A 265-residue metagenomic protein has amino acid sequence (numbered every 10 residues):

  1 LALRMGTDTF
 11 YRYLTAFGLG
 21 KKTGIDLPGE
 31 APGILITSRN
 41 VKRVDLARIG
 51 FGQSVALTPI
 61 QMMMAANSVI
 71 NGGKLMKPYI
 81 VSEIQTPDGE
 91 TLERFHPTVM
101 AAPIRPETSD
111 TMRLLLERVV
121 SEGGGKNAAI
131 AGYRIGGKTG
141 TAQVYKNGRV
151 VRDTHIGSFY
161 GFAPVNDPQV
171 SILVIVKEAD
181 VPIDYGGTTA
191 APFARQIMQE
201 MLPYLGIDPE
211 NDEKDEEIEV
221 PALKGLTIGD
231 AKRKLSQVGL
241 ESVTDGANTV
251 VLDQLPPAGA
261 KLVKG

Functional and structural regions predicted by a protein language model:
L1-V176, E216-E219, G229: Beta-lactam-recognizing serine transpeptidase/beta-lactamase-like catalytic domain environment
G132, K146, D153, V174-G265: Ligand-recognition elements built from short beta-strands and adjacent flexible loops
